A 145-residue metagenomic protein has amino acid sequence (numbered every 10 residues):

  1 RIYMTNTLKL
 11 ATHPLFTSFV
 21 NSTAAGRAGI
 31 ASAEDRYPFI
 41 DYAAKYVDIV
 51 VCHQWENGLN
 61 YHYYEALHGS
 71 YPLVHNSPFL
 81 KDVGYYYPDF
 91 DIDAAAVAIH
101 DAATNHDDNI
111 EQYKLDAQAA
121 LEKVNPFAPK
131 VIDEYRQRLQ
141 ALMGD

Functional and structural regions predicted by a protein language model:
R1, A96, H100, P129-Q137: Well-ordered, non-membrane alpha-helical segments in soluble/globular domains
R1-A25: Conserved catalytic-core segment of nucleotide-activated headgroup transferases in glycan assembly
L10-A11, F39-D41, I92-A95: A short acidic, often aromatic-flanked loop/helix-cap motif at beta-alpha or helix-coil junctions that lines enzyme
V20, K45-N125: Catalytic binding pocket for nucleotide-activated donors in carbohydrate/polymer assembly enzymes
T23-R36: Active-site donor-binding acidic/aromatic loop of nucleotide-activated sugar and phosphosugar transferases involved
D35-R36, D41-Y46: Short alpha-helical donor nucleotide-sugar binding micro-motif in glycosyltransferases
F39-I40, Y63-Y64, R136: Short amphipathic alpha-helical segments and helix-helix/interface helices
E122-D145: C-terminal alpha-helical cap of glycosyltransferases
